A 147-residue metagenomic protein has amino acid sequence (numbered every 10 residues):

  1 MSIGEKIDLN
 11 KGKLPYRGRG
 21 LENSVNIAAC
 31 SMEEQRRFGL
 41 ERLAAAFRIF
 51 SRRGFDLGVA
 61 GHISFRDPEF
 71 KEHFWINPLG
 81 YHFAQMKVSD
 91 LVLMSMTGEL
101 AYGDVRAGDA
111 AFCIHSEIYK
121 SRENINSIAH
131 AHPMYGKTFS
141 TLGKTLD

Functional and structural regions predicted by a protein language model:
S2-D147: Glycine-rich flexible loops
